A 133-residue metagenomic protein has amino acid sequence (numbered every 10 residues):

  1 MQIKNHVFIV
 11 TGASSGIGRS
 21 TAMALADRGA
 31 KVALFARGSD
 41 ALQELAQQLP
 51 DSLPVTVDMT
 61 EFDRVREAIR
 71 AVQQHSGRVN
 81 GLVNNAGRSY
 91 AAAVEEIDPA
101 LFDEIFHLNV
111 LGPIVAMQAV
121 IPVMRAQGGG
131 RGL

Functional and structural regions predicted by a protein language model:
H6, R78-V79, R125-L133: Active-site loop of short-chain dehydrogenase/reductase
V7, S14-S15: Conserved glycine-rich cofactor-binding loop
R28-E44: Conserved glycine-rich Rossmann-like NAD(P)H-binding loop of the short-chain dehydrogenase/reductase
V57-E67, P99: The beta1-alpha1 cofactor-binding region of Rossmann-like NAD(H)/NADP(H)-dependent oxidoreductases
A71-N84, Y90: A glycine-rich helix->loop->beta "capping" turn within Rossmann-like NAD(P)(H)-dependent oxidoreductase domains
A93-V94, D98-D103: Substrate-binding pocket helix/loop in short-chain dehydrogenase/reductase
M117-Q118: A short, exposed helix-loop element centered on a Lys and neighboring polar residues
